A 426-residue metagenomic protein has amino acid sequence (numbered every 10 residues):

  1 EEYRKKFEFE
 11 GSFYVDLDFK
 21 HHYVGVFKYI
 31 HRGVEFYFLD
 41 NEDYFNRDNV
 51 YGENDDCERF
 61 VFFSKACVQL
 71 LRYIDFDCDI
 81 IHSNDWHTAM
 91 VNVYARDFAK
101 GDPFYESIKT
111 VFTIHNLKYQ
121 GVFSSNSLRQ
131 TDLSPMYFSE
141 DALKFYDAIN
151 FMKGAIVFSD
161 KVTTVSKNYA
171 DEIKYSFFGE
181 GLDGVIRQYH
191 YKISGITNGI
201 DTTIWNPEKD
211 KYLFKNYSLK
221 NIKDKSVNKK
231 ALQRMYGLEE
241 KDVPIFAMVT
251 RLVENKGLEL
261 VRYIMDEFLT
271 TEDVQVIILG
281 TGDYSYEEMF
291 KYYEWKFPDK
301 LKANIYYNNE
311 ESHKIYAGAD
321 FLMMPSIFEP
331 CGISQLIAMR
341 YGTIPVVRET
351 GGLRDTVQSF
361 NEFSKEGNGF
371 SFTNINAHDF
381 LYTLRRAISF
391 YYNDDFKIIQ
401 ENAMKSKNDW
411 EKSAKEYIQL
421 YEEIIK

Functional and structural regions predicted by a protein language model:
E1-K426: Catalytic cores of nucleotide-sugar-dependent glycosyltransferases that transfer UDP/GDP/TDP-activated
